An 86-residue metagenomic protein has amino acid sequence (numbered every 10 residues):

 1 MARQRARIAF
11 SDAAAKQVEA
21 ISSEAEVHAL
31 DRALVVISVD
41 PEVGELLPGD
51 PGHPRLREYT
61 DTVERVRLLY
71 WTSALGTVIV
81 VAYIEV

Functional and structural regions predicted by a protein language model:
M1-R7, D12-A13, Q17-A20, E26-H28 (+2 more regions): Enriched for short, Lys/Arg-rich terminal
V35-T62: A short, surface-exposed loop/turn module that caps and links secondary-structure elements
